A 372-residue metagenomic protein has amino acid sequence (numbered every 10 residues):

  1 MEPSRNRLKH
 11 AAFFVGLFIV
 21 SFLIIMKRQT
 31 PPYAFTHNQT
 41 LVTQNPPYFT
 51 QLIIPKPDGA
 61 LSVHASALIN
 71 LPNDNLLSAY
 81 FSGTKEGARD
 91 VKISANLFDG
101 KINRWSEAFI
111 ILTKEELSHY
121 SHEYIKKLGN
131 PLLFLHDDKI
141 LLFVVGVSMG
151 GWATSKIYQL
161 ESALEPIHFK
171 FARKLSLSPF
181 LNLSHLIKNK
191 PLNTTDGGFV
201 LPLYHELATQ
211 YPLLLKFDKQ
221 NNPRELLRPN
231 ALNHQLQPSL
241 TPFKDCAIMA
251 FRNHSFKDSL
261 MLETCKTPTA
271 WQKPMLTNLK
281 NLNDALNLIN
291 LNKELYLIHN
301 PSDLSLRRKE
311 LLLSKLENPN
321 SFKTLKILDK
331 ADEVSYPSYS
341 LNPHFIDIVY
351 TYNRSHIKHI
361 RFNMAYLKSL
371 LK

Functional and structural regions predicted by a protein language model:
M1-N6: N-terminal Lys/Arg-rich, disordered targeting/topogenic segments
R7-L61, N70-Y124, F134-K188, L192-D284 (+3 more regions): Beta-rich carbohydrate-recognition and catalytic domains
L128-L132: Short, charged beta->alpha transition segments
